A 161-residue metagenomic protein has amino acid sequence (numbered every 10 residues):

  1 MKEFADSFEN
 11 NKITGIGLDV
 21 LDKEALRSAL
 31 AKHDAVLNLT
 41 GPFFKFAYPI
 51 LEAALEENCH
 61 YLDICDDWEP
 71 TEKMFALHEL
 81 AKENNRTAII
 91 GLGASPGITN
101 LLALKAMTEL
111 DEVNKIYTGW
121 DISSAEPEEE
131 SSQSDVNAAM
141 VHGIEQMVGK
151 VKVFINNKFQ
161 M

Functional and structural regions predicted by a protein language model:
E3-I13, L77: Short, conserved SAM-binding/catalytic segment of Class I S-adenosyl-L-methionine-dependent methyltransferases
N11, L30-A35, E56-E57: Short acidic/histidine-rich motifs immediately flanking catalytic phosphotransfer sites in two-component signaling
T14-I16, I89: General small-molecule cofactor/ligand-binding pocket signal
G17-A35, L39-K45: Conserved Rossmann-fold cofactor-binding substructure of NAD(P)-dependent oxidoreductases
P42, L51-E72: ADP-ribose/adenylate-binding Rossmann-like module
I64-A88: Rossmann-fold NAD(P)-binding glycine/threonine-rich loop
N84-S124: Adenosine-phosphate binding glycine-rich loop
T108-M161: Active-site-lining helix/loop region of Rossmann-like oxidoreductase modules
